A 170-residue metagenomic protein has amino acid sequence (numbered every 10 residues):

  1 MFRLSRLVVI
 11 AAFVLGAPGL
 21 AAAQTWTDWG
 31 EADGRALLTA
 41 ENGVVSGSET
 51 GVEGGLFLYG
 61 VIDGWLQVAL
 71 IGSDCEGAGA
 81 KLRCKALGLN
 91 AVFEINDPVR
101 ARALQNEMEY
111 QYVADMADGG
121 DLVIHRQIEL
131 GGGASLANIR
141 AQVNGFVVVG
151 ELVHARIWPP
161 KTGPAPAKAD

Functional and structural regions predicted by a protein language model:
F2-R6, A17-W65: Charge-rich, low-complexity N-terminal segments
A12-L15: Repetitive helical segments and hydrophobic/amphipathic motifs
R35, E41, L82-H125: Short, internal acidic amphipathic alpha-helical interface segments that mediate docking to partner proteins
T39, G43, V148-P159: Sec-exported extracytoplasmic/periplasmic mature domains
S48-E49, S73, Q111-A114: Short amphipathic beta-strand and strand-loop transition segments with alternating hydrophobic
E53-R102: Short, solvent-exposed recognition patches
E109-H154: A short, solvent-exposed beta-edge/loop patch
I157-D170: Short, highly charged C-terminal tails/helix-capping segments
